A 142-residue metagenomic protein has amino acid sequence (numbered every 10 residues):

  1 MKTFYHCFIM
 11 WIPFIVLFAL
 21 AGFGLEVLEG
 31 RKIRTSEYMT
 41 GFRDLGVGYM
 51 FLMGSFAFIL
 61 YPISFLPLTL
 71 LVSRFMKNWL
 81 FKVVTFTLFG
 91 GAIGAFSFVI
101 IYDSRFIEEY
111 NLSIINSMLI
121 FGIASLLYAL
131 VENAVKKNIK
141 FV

Functional and structural regions predicted by a protein language model:
M1-V142: Juxtamembrane/disordered regions of integral membrane proteins
